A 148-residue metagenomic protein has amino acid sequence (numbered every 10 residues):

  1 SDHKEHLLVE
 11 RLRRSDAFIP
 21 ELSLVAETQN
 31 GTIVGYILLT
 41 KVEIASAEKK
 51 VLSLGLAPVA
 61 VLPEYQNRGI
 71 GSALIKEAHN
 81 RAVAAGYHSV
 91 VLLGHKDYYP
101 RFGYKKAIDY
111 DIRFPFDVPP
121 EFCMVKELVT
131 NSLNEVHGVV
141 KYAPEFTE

Functional and structural regions predicted by a protein language model:
S1-L38, E43: Active-site rim helix/loop that mediates acceptor-substrate recognition in acyltransferases
T28-G31, E64, E127-S132: Short loop segments at secondary-structure junctions
T32, L62-A73, A85, R101: Conserved glycine-rich acetyl-CoA-binding loop
T40, L74-A78, K106-Y110: Short acidic (Asp/Glu) patches
E43-G55, Q66: A conserved beta-turn-beta hairpin within the catalytic core of GNAT-like acetyltransferases that forms part
L56, V61, N67-N80, V91-L92: Conserved acetyl-CoA-binding loop-helix of GNAT-fold acetyltransferases
A84-H88, L93-P119: Conserved active-site alpha-helix within GNAT-family acetyltransferase domains
R113-E148: C-terminal "cap" of GNAT-fold acetyltransferases
